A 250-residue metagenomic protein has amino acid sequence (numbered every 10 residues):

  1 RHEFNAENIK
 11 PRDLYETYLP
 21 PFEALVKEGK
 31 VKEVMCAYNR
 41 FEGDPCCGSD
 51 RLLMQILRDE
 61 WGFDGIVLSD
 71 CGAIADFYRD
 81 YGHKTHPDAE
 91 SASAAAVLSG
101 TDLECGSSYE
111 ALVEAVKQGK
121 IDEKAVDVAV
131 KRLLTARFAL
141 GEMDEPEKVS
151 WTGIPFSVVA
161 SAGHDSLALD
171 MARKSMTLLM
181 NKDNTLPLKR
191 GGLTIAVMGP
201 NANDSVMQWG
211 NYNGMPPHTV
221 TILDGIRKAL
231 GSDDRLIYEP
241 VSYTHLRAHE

Functional and structural regions predicted by a protein language model:
R1-R247: Glycoside hydrolase catalytic-domain context in secreted enzymes
